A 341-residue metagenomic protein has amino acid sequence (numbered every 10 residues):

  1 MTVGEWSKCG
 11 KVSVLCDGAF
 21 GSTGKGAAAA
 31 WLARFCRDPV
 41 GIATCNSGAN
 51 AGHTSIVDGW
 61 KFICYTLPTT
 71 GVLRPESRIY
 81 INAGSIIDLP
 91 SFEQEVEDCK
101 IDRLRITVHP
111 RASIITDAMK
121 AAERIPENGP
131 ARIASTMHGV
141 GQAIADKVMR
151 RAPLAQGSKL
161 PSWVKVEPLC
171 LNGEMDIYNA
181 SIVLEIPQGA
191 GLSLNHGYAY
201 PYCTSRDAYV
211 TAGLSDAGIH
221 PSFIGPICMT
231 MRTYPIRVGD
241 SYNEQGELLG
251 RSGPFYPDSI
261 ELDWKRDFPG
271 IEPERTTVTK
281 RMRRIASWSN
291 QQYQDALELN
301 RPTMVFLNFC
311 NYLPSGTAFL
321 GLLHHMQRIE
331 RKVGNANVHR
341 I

Functional and structural regions predicted by a protein language model:
T2-I341: Non-transmembrane, aqueous-exposed alpha-helical and coiled segments at domain scale
